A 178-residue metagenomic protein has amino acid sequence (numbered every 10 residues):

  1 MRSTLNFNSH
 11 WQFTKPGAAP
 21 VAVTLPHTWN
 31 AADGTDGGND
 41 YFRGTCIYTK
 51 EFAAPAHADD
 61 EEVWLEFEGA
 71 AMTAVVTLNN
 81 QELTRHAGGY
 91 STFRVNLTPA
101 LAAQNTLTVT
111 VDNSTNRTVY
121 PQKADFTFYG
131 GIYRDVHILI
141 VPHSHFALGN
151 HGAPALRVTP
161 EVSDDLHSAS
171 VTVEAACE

Functional and structural regions predicted by a protein language model:
M1-R2, H27-G34, S114-N116: Short, charged low-complexity linear motifs
S3-L5, S9-P16, G38-N39, R43-G149 (+1 more regions): Accessory beta-strand-rich segments of carbohydrate-active enzymes
W11, A18-G34: Extracellular glycan-recognition surfaces and repeat-rich motifs
P26, P55, S163-D165: Alpha-helix initiation/capping motif
A54, A175-E178: Asparagine-centered strand-capping/turn motif at beta-strand->loop junctions
E61-V63, H167-A175: Structural beta-strand segments of beta-rich domains
A155-D164: Short beta-strand segments of immunoglobulin-like
